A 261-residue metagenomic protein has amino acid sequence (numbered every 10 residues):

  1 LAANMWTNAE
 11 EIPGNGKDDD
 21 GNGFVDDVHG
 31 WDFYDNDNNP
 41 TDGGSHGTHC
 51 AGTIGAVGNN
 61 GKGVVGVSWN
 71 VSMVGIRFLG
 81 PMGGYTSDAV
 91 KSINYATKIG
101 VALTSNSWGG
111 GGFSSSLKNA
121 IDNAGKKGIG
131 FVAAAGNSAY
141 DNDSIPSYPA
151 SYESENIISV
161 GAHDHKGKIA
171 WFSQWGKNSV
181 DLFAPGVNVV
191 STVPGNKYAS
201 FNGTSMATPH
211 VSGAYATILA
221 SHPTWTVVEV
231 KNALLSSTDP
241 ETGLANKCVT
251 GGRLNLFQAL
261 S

Functional and structural regions predicted by a protein language model:
L1-W31, D35-T86, I99, F113 (+5 more regions): Subtilisin-like serine protease catalytic core
M5, V65, G75, I93 (+6 more regions): C-terminal subdomain of the subtilisin-like protease fold in secreted/lumenal serine endopeptidases
V25, G75, S105, F131-A133 (+3 more regions): Hydrophobic residues in well-ordered beta-strands that form the structural core
N38-N39, G58-N60, L79-G83, G109-F113 (+7 more regions): Solvent-exposed loop/turn segments at secondary-structure junctions within structured extracellular/periplasmic domains
A89, L117, V211: Aromatic/hydrophobic pocket-lining residues that form the small-molecule binding cavity in soluble enzyme cores
K118, D141-P149: Distinct, well-ordered alpha-helical segments
D122-G125, F183: Anion (oxyanion) recognition and catalysis
I129, S147-A220, T224, V228-N232 (+2 more regions): Extracellular S/T/G-rich loop segment that most often corresponds to the catalytic His/Ser-adjacent loop
